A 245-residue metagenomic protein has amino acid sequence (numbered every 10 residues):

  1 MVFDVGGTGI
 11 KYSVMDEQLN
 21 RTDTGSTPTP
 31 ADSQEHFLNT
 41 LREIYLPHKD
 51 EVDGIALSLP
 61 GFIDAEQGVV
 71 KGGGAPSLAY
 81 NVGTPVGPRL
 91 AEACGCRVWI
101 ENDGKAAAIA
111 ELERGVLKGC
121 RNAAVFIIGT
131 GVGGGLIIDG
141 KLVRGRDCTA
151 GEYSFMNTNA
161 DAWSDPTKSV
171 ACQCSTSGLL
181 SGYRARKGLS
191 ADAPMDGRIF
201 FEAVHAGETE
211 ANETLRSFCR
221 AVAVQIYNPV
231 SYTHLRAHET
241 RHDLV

Functional and structural regions predicted by a protein language model:
M1-D4, G54-A56, A123-I127, G133: Short glycine-aspartate micro-motif
M1-S13: N-terminal beta1-alpha1 ligand-phosphate binding loop
T8, P60-I63, G129-G131: Short glycine-rich anion-binding loops that position phosphate/pyrophosphate groups of nucleotides and phosphorylated
S13-M15, T24, S33-Q34, N81 (+5 more regions): Glycine/GP-enriched mid-protein hinge/lid loop-to-helix segment characteristic of carbohydrate kinases
N20-E51: N-terminal phosphate-binding loop and adjacent alpha-helix
Q34-R42, G54, I63-N122: Glycine-rich phosphate-binding loop and adjoining helix at the ATP-binding site of ATP-dependent phosphoryl-transfer
T233-H242: Conserved small/polar residues in nucleotide/adenosyl-binding loops
